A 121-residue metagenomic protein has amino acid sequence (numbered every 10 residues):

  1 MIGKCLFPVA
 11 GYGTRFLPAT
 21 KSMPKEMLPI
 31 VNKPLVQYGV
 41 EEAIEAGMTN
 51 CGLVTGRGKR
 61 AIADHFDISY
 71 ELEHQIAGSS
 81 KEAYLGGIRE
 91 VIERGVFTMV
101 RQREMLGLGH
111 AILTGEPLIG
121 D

Functional and structural regions predicted by a protein language model:
M1-F7, R15, P29, K33-D121: Conserved N-terminal catalytic core of the sugar/cofactor nucleotidyltransferase
Y12, M23, G58: A generic "binding-loop/recognition-motif" signal
P18-K21: Conserved catalytic-core motifs of eukaryotic protein kinase domains, centered on the activation segment
E26: Active-site mouth loops of central-metabolism enzymes
